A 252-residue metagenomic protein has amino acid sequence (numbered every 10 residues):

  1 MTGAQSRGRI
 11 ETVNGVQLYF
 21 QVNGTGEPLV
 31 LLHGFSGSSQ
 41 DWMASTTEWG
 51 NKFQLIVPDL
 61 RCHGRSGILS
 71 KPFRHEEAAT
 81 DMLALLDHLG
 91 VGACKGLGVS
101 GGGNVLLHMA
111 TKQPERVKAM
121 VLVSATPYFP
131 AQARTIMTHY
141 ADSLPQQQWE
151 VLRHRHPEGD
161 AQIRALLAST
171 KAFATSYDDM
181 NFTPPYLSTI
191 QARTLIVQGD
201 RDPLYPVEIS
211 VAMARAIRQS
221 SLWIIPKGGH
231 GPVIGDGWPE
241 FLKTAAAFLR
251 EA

Functional and structural regions predicted by a protein language model:
V16-G67: Conserved HGGG/HGGXW glycine-rich cap/lid loop of the alpha/beta-hydrolase fold
N23, T47, I56-L97: Active-site loop/oxyanion-hole signature of alpha/beta-hydrolase fold enzymes
N104-K112, K118-E150: Flexible "cap/lid" loop of the alpha/beta hydrolase fold
S169-Y186: Active-site nucleophile elbow and catalytic-triad environment of alpha/beta-hydrolase enzymes
I190, I196-Q198: Short beta-strand/loop motif that positions the catalytic acidic residue of the alpha/beta-hydrolase fold
A192, P206-R215: Short alpha-helix in the alpha/beta-hydrolase fold that links the catalytic acid
R201-Y205, G231: Acidic catalytic loop of the alpha/beta-hydrolase fold
S220-S221, P226-A252: Catalytic active-site module of serine/aspartate enzymes centered on a nucleophile-bearing elbow/loop
